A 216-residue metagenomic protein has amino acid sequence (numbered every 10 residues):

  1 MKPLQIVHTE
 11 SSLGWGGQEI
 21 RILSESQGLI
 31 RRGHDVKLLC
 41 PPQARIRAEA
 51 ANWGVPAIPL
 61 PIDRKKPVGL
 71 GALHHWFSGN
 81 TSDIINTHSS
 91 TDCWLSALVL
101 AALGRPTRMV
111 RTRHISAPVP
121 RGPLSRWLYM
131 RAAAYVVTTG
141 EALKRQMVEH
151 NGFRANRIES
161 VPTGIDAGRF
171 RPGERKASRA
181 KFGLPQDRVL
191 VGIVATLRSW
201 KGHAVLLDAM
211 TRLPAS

Functional and structural regions predicted by a protein language model:
M1-S216: Membrane-interface segments of envelope glycosyltransferases acting on lipid-linked substrates or membrane lipids
